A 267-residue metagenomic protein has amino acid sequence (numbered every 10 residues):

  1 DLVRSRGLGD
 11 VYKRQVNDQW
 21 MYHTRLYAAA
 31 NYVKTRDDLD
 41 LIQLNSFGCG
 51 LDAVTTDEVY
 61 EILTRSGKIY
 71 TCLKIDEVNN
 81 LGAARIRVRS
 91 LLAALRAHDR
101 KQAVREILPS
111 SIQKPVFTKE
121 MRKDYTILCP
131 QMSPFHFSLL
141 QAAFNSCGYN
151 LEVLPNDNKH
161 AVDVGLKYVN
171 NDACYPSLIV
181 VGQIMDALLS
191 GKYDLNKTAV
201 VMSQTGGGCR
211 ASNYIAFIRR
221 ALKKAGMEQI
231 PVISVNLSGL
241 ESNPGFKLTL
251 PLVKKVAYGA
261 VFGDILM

Functional and structural regions predicted by a protein language model:
D1-Y12: Single conserved hydrophobic/aromatic residue that forms the stacking wall/gate of nucleotide- or nucleobase-binding
D10-L26: Generic long, charged, amphipathic alpha-helical segments
K13-Q15, A84-A93, Y168, P244-Y258: Short, surface-exposed amphipathic charged segments that create phosphate/polyanion-binding patches used for binding
V16, H23, D40, G82 (+3 more regions): Metallocofactor- and cofactor-centric catalytic cores in central/energy metabolism, strongly enriched
A28-G48, D99-K114, V181-S190, L195 (+1 more regions): Extended, charge-rich low-complexity interaction segments
K34-D37, N45-T118, K123-I127, R219-A221 (+2 more regions): Peripheral docking tails and interdomain loops at the edges of cofactor- or intermediate-handling domains
A199-Q204, V232-N236: Extended hydrophobic secondary-structure segments that form protein cores and membrane-embedded regions
I233-M267: Internal gly/pro-rich beta-alpha loop/helix module that stabilizes soluble enzyme cofactors or their anionic handles
